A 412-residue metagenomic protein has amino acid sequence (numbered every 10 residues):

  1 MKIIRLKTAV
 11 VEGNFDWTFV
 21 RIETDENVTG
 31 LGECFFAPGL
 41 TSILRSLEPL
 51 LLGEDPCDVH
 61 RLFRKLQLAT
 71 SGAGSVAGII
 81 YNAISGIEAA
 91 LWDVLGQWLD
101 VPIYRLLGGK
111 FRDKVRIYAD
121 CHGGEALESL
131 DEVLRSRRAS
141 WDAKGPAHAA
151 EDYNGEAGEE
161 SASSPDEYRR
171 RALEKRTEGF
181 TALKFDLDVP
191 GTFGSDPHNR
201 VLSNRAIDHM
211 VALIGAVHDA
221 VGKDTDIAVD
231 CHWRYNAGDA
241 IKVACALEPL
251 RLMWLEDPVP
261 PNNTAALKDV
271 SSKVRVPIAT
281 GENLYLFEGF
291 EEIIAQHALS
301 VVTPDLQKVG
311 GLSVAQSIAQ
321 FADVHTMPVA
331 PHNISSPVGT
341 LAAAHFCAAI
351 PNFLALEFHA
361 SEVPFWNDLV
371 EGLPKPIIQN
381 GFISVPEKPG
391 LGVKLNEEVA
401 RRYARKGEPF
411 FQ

Functional and structural regions predicted by a protein language model:
M1-L31, F35, S42, S46 (+2 more regions): Structured beta-strand/loop patches that form or line metal/cofactor-binding pockets in enzymes
I3, N27, L47, I87 (+8 more regions): Conserved, mostly hydrophobic/aromatic
V10-G13, T29, E33-P38, I84 (+2 more regions): Glycine-rich phosphate/pyrophosphate-binding beta-alpha loops
E23-D25, T29-L99, R105: Metal- or metallocofactor-binding catalytic centers and their adjacent structured scaffolds across diverse enzyme
S42, E54, C245, R251 (+2 more regions): Shared catalytic-loop signature of beta/alpha-barrel
K114, A119-K268, K273: Metal-dependent enolase-superfamily TIM-barrel catalytic cores that perform enediolate-based chemistry
L391-Q412: Extended hydrophobic packing segments that form well-structured cores
